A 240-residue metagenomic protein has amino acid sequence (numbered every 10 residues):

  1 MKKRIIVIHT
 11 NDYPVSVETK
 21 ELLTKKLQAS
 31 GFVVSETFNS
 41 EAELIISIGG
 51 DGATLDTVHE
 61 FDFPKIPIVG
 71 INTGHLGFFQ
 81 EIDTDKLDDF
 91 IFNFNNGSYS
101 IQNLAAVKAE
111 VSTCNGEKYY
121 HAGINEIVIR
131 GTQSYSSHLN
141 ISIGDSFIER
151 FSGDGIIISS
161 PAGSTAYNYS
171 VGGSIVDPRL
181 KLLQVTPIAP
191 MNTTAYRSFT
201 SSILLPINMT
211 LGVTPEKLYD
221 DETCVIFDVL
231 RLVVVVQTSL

Functional and structural regions predicted by a protein language model:
M1-F38, G77-I157, A166-L240: Catalytic phosphate-donor-binding core of small-molecule kinases
E43-L44: Structural motif
S47, I158: Redox-cofactor binding/interface segments in oxidoreductases and associated redox assembly factors
I48, T54-G70, L76, Q80-D83: Glycine-rich phosphate/dinucleotide-binding loop and adjoining beta-alpha-beta core of small-molecule
G50, P161, A189: Short glycine-/small-residue-rich Rossmann-like dinucleotide-binding loops
G52-T57, T165-Y169: Short glycine/serine/threonine-rich phosphate/pyrophosphate-binding segments that cradle anionic phosphate groups
I66-V69, S160, T186: Hydrophobic alpha-helix-in-membranes signature
